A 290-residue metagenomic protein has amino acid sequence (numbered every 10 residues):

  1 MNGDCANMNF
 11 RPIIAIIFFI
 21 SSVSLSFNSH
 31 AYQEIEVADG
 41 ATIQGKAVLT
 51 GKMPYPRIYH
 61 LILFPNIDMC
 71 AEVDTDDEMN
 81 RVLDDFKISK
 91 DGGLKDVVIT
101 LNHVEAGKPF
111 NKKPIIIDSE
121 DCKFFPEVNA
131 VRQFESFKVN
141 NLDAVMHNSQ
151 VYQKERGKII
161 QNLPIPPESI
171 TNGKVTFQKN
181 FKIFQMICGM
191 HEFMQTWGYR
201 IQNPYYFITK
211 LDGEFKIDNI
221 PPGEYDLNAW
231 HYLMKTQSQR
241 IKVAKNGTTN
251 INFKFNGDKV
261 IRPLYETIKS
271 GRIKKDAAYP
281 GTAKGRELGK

Functional and structural regions predicted by a protein language model:
C5-A15: Bacterial N-terminal signal peptides that target proteins for export
A6-M8, V23, R81: Intrinsic-disorder/low-complexity peptide segments enriched for small residues
I14-S24: Bacterial N-terminal signal peptides
S26-N28: N-terminal signal peptide c-region/cleavage motif recognized by signal peptidases
A31-K290: Extracytoplasmic copper-binding redox domains, predominantly the cupredoxin/blue-copper superfamily
